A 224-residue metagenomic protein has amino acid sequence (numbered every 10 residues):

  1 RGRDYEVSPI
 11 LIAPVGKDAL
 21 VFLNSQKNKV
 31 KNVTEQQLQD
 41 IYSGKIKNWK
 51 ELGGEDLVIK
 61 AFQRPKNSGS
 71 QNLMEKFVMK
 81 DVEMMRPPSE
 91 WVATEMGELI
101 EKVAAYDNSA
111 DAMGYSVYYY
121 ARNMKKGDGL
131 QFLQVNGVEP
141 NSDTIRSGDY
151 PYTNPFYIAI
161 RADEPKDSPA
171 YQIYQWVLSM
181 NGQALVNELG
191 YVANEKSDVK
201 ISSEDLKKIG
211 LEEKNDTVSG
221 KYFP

Functional and structural regions predicted by a protein language model:
R1-P224: Exported/periplasmic ABC-transporter solute-binding proteins
